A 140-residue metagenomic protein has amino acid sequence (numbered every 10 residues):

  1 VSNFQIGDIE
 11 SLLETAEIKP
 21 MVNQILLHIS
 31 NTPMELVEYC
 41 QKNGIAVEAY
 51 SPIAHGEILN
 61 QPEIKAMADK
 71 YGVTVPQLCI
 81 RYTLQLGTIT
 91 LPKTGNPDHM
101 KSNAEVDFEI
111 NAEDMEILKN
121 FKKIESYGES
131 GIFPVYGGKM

Functional and structural regions predicted by a protein language model:
V1-M140: Beta/alpha (TIM)-barrel catalytic core signal, keyed to glycine-rich beta->alpha loops juxtaposed to Asp/Glu that bind
